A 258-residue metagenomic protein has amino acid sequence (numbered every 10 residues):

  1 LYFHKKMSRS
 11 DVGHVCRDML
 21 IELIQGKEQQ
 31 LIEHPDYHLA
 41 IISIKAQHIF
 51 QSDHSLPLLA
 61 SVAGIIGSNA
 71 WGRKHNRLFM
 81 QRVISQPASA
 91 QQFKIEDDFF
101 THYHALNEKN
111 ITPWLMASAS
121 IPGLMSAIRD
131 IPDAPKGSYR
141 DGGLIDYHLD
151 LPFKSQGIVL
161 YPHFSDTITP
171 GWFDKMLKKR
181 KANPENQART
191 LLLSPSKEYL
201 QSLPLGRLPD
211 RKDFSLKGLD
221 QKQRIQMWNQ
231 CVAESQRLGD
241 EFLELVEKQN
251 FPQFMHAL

Functional and structural regions predicted by a protein language model:
L1-L258: Patatin-like phospholipase
